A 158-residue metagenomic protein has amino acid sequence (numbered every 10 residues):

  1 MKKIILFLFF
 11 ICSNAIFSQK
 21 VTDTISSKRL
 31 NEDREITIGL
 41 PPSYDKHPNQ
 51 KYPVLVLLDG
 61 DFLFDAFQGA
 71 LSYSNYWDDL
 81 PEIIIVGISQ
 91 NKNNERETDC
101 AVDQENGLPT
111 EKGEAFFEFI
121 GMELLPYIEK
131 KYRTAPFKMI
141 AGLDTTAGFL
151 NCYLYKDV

Functional and structural regions predicted by a protein language model:
M1-V21: Bacterial Sec-dependent N-terminal signal peptides
Q19-V158: Non-catalytic cap/lid and distal C-terminal segments of serine-dependent acyl enzymes
